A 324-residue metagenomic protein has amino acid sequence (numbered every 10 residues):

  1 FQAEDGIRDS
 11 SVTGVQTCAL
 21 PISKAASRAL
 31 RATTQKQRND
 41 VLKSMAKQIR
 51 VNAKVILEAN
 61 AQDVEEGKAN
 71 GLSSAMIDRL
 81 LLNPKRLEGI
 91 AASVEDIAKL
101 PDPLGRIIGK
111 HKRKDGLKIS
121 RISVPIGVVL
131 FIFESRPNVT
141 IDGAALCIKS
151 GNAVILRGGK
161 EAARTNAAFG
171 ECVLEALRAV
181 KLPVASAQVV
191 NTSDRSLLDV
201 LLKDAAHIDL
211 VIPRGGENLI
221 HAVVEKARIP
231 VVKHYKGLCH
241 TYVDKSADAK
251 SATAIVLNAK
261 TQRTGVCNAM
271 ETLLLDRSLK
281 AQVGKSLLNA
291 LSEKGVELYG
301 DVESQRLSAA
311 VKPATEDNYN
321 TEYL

Functional and structural regions predicted by a protein language model:
F1-C18: Single conserved hydrophobic/aromatic residue that forms the stacking wall/gate of nucleotide- or nucleobase-binding
V12, P21, K233-Y235, T264-N268 (+1 more regions): Short, flexible turn/loop "capping" segments at secondary-structure junctions
Q16-I119: N-terminal Rossmann-like NAD(P)+-binding subdomain of aldehyde/semialdehyde dehydrogenases
A19, A26, Q37, V41 (+19 more regions): General structural feature for long, well-ordered alpha-helical segments within catalytic domains of soluble enzymes
T33-D40, L104, V180-A187, T264-M270 (+1 more regions): Flexible, glycine/charged-enriched surface loops at secondary-structure junctions
S93, R277-L324: NAD(P)-dependent aldehyde/semialdehyde dehydrogenase
K99, I107-S246: Rossmann-like NAD(P) dinucleotide-binding subdomain of oxidoreductase/dehydrogenase enzymes
K236-C239, V243-K245, I255-G300: A conserved active-site cap/scaffold subdomain adjacent to cofactor or substrate pockets
